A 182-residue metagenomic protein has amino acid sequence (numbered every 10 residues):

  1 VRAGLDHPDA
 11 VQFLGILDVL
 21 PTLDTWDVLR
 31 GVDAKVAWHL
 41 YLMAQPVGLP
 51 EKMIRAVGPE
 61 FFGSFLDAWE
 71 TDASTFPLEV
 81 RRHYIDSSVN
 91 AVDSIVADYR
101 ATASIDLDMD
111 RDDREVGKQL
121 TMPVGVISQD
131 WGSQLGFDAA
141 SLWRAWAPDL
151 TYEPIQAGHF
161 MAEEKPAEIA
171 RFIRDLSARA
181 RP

Functional and structural regions predicted by a protein language model:
R2-Q156, A162, R174-R181: Flexible "cap/lid" subdomain of the alpha/beta-hydrolase fold that forms the substrate-access gate
